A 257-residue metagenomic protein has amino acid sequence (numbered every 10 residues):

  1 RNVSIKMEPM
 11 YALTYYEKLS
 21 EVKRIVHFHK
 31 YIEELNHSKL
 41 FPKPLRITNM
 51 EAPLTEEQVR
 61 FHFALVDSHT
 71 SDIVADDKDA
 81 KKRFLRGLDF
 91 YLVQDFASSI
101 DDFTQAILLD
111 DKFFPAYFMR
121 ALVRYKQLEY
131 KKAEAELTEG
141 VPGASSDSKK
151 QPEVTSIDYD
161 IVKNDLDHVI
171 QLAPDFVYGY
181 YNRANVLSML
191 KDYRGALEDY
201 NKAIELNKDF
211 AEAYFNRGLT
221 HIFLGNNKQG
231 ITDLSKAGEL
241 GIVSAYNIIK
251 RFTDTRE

Functional and structural regions predicted by a protein language model:
R1-E257: Alpha-helical tetratricopeptide repeat
